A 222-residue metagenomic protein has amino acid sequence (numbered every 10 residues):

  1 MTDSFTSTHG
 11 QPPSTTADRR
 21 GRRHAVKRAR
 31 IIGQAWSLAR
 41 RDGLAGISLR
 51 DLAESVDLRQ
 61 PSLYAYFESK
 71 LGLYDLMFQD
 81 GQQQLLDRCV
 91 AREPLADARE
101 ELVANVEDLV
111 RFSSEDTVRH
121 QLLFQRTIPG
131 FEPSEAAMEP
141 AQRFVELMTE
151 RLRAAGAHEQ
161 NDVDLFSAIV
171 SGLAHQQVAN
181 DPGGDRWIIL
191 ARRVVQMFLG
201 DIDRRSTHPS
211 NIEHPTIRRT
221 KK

Functional and structural regions predicted by a protein language model:
M1-V26, S206-K222: N-terminal intrinsically disordered/low-complexity leader segments
D3-F5, D108-R111, H158-N180, W187-F198: Hydrophobic alpha-helical segments that form the core of small-molecule binding pockets and/or dimer interfaces
R30, Q34, L38-G72, L76: Helix-turn-helix
I31-A39, G81, L85, L109 (+1 more regions): Short hydrophobic clusters on alpha-helical segments that form packing/core surfaces in small helical domains
Y74-G81, L123, P140: Alpha-helical DNA-contacting segments of helix-turn-helix folds
L76, V90-V118, R143, F166: Hydrophobic alpha-helical connector segments
Q83-V90, G130-G156, Q160-L165, R186-Q196: Amphipathic alpha-helical packing segments from all-alpha helical-bundle domains
R111-E150, V178-N180: Short secondary-structure transition hinges
